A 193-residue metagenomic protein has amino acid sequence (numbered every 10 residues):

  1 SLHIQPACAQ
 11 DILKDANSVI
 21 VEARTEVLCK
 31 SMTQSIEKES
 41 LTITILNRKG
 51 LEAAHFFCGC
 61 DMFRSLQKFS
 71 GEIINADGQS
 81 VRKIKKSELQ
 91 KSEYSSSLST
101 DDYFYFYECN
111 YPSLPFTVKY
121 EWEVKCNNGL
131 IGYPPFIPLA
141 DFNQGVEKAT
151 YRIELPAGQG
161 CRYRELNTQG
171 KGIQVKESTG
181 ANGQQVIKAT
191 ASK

Functional and structural regions predicted by a protein language model:
S1-A7: C-terminal segment of classical bacterial N-terminal signal peptides
C8-K193: Beta-strand-rich, non-transmembrane domain signature
